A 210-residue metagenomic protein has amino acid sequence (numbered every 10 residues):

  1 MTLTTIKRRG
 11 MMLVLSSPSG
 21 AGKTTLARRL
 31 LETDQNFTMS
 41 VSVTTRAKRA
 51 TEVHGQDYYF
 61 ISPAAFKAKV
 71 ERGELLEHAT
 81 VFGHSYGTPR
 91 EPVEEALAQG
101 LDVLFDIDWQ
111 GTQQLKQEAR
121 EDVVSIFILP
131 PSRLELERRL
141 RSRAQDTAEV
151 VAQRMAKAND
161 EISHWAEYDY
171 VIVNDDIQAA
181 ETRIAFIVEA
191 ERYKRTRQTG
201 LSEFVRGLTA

Functional and structural regions predicted by a protein language model:
M1-M12, Q35: Extreme N-terminal, non-catalytic leader segments that precede Walker-type/kinase nucleotide-binding cores
T2-L3, Q145-D146, D160-A210: NTP-dependent small-molecule kinase module
G10-V14, D102-L104: Residue-level preference for the first positions of well-ordered beta-strands
S17, G22: Conserved glycine(s) of the Walker
K23, G111-Q113, A180: Short, well-ordered alpha-helical microsegments
T25-E74: N-terminal phosphate/diphosphate-binding loop that engages ATP/GTP or pyrophosphate donors across diverse enzyme folds
S40, Y59, V124-I126, Y170-I172: Hydrophobic/aromatic beta-strand patches that form the interior of the parallel beta-sheet core in alpha/beta enzyme
A64-E74, T88-Q145, I162: ATP-dependent NMP and nucleoside kinases share a basic, alpha-helical "lid"
